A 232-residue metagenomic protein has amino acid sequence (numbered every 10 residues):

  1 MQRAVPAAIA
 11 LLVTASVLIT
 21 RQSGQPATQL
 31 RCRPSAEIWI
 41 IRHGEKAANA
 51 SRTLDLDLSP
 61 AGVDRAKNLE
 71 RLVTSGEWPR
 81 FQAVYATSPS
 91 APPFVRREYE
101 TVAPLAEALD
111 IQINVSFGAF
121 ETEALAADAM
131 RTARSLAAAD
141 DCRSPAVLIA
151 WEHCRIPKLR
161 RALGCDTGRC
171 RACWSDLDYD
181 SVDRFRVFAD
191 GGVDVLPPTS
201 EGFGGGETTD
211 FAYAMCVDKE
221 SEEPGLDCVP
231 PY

Functional and structural regions predicted by a protein language model:
M1-A10: Classical eukaryotic N-terminal signal peptides for Sec-dependent ER targeting/secretion, especially the positively
R3, S23, D194-V195: Compositionally biased, intrinsically disordered/low-complexity regions enriched for serine, proline and threonine
V13-Q29: N-terminal signal peptide
A27-R143, R155-Y232: Active-site-proximal alpha-helix that buttresses catalytic centers in soluble enzyme cores
P145-L148: Short SAM/SAH-binding signature in class I
A150-E152: Short beta-strand segments
